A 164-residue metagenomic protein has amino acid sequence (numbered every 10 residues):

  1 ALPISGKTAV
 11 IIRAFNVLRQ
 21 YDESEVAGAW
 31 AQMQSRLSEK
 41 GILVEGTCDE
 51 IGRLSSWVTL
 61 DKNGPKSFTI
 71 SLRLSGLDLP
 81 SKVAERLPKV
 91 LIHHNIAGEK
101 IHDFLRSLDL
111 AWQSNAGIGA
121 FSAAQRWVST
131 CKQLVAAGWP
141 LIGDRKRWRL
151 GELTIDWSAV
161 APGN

Functional and structural regions predicted by a protein language model:
A1-K7: S-adenosyl-L-methionine
I4, Y21, I51-S55: Short, well-ordered, mixed-charge alpha-helical segments that flank or form enzyme active sites
K7-A27: A short SAM/SAH-binding and catalytic strip from SAM-dependent methyltransferases
R19, E25-I42: A short glycine-rich, Lys/Arg-flanked "PGG" loop and its adjoining helix->strand segment in the class I
R36-E39, K66-F68, L79-K89, I142-D144 (+1 more regions): Hydrophobic transmembrane alpha-helix bundles
G52-S129: A conserved mid-domain beta-alpha-beta active-site/ligand-binding segment of alpha/beta enzyme cores
A111-N164: Conserved Class I S-adenosyl-L-methionine
